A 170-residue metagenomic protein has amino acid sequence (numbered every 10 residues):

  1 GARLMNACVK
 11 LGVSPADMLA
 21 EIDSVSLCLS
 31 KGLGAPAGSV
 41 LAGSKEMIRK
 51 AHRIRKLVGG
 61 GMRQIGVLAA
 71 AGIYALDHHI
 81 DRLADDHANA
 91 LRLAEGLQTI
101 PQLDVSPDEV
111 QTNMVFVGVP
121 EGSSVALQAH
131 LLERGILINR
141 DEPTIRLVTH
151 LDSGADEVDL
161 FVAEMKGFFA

Functional and structural regions predicted by a protein language model:
G1-E121, V125-S153, F161-F169: Conserved PLP-enzyme active-site core in the AAT-like
